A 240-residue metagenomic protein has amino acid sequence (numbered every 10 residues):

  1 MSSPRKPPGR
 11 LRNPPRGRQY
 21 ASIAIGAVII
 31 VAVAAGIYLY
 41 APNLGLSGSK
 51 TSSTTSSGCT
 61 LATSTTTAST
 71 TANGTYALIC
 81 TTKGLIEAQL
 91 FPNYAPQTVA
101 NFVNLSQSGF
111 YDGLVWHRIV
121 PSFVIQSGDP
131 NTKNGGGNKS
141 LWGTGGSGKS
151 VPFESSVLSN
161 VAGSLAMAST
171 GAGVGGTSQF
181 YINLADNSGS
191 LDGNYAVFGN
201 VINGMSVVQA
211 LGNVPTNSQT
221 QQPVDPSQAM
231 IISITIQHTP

Functional and structural regions predicted by a protein language model:
S2-P240: Cyclophilin-like peptidyl-prolyl cis-trans isomerases
